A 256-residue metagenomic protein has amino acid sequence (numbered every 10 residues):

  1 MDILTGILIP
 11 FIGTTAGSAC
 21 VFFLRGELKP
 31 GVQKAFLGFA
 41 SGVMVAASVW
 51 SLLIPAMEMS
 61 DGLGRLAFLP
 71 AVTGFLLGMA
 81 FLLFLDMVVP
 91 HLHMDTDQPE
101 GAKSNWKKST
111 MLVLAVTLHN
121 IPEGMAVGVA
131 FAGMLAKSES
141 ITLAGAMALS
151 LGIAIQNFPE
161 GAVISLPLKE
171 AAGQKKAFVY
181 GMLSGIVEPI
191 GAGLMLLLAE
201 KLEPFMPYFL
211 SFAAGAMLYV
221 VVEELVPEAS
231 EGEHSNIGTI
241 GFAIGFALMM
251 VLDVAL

Functional and structural regions predicted by a protein language model:
M1-L256: Intrinsically disordered, metal-sensing/regulatory segments
